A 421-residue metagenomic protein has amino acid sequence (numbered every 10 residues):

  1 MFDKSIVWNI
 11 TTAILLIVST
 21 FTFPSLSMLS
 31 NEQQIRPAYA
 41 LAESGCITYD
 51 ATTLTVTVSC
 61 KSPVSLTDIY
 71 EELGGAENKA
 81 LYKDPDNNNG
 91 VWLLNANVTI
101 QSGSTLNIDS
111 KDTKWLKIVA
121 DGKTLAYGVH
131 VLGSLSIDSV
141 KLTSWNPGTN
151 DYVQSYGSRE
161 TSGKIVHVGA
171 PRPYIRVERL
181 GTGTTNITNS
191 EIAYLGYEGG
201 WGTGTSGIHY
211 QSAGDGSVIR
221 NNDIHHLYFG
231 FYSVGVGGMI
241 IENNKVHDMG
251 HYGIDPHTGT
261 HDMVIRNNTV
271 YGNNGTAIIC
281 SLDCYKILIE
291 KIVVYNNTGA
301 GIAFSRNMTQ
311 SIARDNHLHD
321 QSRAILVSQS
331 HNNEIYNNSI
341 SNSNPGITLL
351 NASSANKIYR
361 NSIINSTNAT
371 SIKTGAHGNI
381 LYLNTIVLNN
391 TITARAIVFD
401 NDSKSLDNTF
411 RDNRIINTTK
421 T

Functional and structural regions predicted by a protein language model:
M1-P37: Sec-dependent, cleavable N-terminal signal peptides
I10, I35-Y39, L349, S366 (+1 more regions): Short, intrinsically disordered, low-complexity terminal segments
T12-L16, L106, I364, I372 (+4 more regions): Extended hydrophobic/Leu-rich segments
L26, I35-Y285, I289-H319, R323-E334 (+5 more regions): Beta-strand/loop edge motif enriched in small/polar residues
I325-S328, I347-L349, I372, T393-I397 (+1 more regions): Short, tandemly repeated low-complexity microdomains enriched for cysteine and small residues
S343-G346, S362-N368, Y382, I386-I392 (+1 more regions): Intrinsically disordered, low-complexity polar segments enriched in Ser/Thr/Pro and acidic
S353, A369-T370, N390, A394 (+1 more regions): Acidic, glycine-rich calcium-binding repeat modules characteristic of RTX/beta-roll and related beta-solenoid repeat
